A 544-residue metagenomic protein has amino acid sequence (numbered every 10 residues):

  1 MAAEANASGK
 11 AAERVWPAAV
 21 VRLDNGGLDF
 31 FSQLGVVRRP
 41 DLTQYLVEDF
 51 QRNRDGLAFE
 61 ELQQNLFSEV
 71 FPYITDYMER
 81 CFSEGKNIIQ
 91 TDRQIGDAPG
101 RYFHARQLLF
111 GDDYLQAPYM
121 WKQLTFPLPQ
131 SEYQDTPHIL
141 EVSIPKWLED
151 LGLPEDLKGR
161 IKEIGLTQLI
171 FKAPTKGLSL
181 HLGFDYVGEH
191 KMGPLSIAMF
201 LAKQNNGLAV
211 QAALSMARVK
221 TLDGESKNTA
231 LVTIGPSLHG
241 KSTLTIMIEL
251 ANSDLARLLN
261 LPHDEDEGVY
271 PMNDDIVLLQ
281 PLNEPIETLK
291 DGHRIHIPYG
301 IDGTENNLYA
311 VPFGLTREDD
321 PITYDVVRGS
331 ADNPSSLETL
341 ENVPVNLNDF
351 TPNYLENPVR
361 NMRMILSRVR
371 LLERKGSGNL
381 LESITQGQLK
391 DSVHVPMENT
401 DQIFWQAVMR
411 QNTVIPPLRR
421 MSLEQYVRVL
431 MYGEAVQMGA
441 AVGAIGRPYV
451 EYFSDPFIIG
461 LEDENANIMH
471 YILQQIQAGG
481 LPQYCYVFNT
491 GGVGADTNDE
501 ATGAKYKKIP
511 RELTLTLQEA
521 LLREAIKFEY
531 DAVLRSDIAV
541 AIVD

Functional and structural regions predicted by a protein language model:
M1-L34, R54, R328-D544: Conserved NTP phosphate-binding and transfer environment spanning the P-loop NTPase/kinase superfamily
M1-V187: Long, basic/Gly/Ser/Thr-rich N-terminal segments that mediate initial subcellular attachment or targeting
A98, V187-G188, H239-S242, N252-S253 (+4 more regions): Flexible loop/turn segments at secondary-structure boundaries
R101-Q107, L244-I246, L282-I286, N498: Short acidic, glycine/serine/threonine-rich loops at helix termini
E189-L222: N-terminal pre-Walker A segment at the start of P-loop NTPase domains
Q204-N205, L222-G224, A251-V269, Q475-Q483 (+1 more regions): Secondary-structure transition/capping motifs at alpha-helix termini and the adjoining loop/turn into the next element
K220-A256: Glycine-rich phosphate-binding P-loop
N260-E373: Conserved nucleotide-sensing/catalytic segment adjacent to the nucleotide-binding pocket in NTP-handling enzymes
